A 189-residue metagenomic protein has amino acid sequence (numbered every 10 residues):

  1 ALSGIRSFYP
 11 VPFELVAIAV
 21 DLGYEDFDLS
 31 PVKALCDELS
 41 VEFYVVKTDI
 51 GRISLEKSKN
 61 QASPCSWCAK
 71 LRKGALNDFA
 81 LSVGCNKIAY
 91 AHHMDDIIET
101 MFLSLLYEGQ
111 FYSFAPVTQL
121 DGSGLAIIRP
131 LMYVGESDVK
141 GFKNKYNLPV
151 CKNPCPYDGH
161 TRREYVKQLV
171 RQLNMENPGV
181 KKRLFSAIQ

Functional and structural regions predicted by a protein language model:
A1-L103, Y107-Q110, S137-K145: ATP-dependent adenylation/nucleotidyltransferase module used to activate substrates
P12-F13, H160, P178-K181: Non-catalytic, surface-exposed connector residues within folded enzymatic/regulatory domains
L22, Y157, I188: Glycine-rich beta-alpha junction loops
D49, Y90, P154-D158, V180: Short, surface-exposed helix-loop/turn micro-motifs enriched in polar/charged residues
C68-A69, L131, V139, F185-I188: Long, contiguous hydrophobic alpha-helical segments, chiefly transmembrane helices and signal peptides
D96-Q172: Catalytic subdomain that performs nucleotidyl-dependent activation
Y165-Q189: An accessory alpha-helical subdomain
